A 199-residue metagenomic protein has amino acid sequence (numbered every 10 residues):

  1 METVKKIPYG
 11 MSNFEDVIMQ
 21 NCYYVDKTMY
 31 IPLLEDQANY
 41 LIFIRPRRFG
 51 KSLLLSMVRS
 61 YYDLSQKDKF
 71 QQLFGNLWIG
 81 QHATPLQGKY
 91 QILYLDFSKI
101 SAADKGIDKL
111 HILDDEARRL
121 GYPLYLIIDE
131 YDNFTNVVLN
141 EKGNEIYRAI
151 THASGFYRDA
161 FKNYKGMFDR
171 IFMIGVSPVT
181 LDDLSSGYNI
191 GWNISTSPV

Functional and structural regions predicted by a protein language model:
M1-V199: Phosphate-binding site recognition
